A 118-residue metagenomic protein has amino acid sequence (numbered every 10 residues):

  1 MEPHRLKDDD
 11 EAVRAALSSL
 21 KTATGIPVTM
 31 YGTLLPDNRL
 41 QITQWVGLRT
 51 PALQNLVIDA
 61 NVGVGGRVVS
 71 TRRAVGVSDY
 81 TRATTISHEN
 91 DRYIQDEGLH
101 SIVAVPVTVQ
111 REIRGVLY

Functional and structural regions predicted by a protein language model:
M1-V57: Intrinsically disordered, low-complexity terminal regulatory regions
A16, E89-N90: Short, hydrophobic/aromatic alpha-helical segments in well-folded domains
V28, A104, V116: Short hydrophobic/aromatic beta-strand element in the GNAT-like acyltransferase core that lines or flanks the acyl-donor
L34, I42-W45, R49-E89, Q95 (+1 more regions): Regulatory sensory and allosteric helical modules in signal-transduction proteins and certain transcription factors
H100-T108: A short, aliphatic-rich beta-strand micro-motif
V107-Y118: Sensory-domain boundary capping and coupling elements
